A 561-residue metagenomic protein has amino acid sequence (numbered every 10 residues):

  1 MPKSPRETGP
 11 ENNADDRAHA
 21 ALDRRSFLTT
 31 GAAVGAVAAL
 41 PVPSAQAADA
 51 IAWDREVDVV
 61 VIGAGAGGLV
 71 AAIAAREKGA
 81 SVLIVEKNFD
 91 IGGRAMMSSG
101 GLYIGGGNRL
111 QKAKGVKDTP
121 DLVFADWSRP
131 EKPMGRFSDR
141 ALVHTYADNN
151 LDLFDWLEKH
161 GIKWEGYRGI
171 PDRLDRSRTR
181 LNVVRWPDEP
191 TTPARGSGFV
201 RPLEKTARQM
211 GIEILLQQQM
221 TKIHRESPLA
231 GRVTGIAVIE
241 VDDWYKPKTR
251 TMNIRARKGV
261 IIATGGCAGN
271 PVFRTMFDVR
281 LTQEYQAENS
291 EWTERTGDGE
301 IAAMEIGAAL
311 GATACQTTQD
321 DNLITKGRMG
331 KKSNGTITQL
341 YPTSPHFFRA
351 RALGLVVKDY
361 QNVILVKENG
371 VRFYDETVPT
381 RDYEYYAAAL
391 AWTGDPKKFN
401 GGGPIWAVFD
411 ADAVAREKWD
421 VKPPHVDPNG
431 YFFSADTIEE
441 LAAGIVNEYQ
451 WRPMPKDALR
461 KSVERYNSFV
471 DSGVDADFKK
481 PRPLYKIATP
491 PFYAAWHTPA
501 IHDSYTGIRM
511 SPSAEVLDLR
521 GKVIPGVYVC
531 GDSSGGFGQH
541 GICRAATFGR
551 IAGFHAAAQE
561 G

Functional and structural regions predicted by a protein language model:
M1-L22: N-terminal secretory signal peptides
H19-S26, G35-I51, G561: N-terminal twin-arginine translocation
W53-G65: Beta1/beta-strand and adjacent pyrophosphate-binding region of the FAD-binding site in flavoprotein oxidoreductases
E77-M96: Glycine-rich FAD pyrophosphate-binding loop
V143-T251, P271-V272, L323, S333-T336 (+1 more regions): Conserved redox-cofactor binding core of oxidoreductases
D243-T249, R255-G330: Glycine-rich loop(s) and the adjacent beta-strand/alpha-helix scaffold that form part
E300-A302, I306-M454: An anion/pyrophosphate-binding glycine-rich loop and adjacent beta-alpha core in soluble alpha-beta enzymes
M454-F537: A glycine-rich dinucleotide-binding beta-alpha-beta segment and adjacent secondary-structure elements that constitute
